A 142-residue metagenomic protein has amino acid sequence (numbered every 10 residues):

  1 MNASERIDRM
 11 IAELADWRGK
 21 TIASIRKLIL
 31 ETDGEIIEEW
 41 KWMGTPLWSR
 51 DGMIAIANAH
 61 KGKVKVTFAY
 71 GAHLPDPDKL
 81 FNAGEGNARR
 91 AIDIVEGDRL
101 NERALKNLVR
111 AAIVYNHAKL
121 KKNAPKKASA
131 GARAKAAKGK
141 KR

Functional and structural regions predicted by a protein language model:
M1-R142: Charge-dense, helix-prone N-terminal extensions
